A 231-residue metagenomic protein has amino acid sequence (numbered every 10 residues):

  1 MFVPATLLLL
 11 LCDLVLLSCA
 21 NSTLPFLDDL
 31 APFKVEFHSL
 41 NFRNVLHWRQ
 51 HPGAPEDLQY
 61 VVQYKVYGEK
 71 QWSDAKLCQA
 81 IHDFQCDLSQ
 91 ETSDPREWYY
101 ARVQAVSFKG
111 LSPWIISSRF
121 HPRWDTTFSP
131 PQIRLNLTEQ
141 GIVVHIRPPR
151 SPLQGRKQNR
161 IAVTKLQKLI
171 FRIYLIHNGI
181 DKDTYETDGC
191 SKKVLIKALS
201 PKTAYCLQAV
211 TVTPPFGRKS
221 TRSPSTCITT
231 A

Functional and structural regions predicted by a protein language model:
M1-F33: N-terminal Sec-dependent signal peptide, specifically the hydrophobic helical h-region
F2-L7, I81, C86-P113, G189-K219: Beta-strand-rich modules
F26-E36, T126-R134: Proline-enriched interdomain boundary motifs that mark the N-terminal boundary and often initiate the first structured
F42-A54, L88, L135, Q140-K165: Conserved aromatic anchor
H47-H51, Y60-K65, W98-F108, I116 (+3 more regions): Structural signature of extracellular immunoglobulin-like
P55-E56, E69-W72, R96-E97, K109-L111 (+5 more regions): Eukaryotic short linear interaction motifs
V61-D94, T164, I170-S200: Recognizes extended acidic, P/S/T-rich segments that occur within or adjacent to Ig-like beta-sandwich modules
F108-F128, T187, P214-A231: Extracellular fibronectin type III
